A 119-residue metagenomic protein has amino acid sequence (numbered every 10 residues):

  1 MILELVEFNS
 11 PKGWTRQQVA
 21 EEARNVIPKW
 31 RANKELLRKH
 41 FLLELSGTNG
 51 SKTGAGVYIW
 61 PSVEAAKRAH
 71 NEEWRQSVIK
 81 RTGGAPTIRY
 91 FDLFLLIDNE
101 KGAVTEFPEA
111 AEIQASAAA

Functional and structural regions predicted by a protein language model:
M1-T53, P61-N71, G84-A119: Short S/T/G/P-rich N-terminal loop/turn motif that feeds into the first structured element of a domain
W74-T82: A common structural junction motif
